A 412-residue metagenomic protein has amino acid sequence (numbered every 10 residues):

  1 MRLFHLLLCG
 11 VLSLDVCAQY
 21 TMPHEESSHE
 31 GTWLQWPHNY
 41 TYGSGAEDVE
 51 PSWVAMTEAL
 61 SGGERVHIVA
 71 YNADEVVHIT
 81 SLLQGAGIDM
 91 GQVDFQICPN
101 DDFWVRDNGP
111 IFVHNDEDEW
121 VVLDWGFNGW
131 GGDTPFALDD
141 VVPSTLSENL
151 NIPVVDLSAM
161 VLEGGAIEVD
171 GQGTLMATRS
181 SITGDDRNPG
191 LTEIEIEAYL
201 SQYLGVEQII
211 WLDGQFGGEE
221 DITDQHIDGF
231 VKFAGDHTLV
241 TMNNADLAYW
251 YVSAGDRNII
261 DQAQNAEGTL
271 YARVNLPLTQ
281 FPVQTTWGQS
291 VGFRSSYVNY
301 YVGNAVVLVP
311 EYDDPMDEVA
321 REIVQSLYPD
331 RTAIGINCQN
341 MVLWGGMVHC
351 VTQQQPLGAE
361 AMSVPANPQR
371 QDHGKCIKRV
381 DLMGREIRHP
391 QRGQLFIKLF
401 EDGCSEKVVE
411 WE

Functional and structural regions predicted by a protein language model:
M1, L395-E412: C-terminal tail/sorting-segment detector
L6, V16-C17: Cleavable N-terminal signal peptides
Q19-E360: The feature marks the mature, well-folded catalytic cores of soluble enzymes
H114, V380, L399-E401: A generic structural motif
G358-I387: Residue-level detector of functionally pivotal "anchor" positions at catalytic/ligand-binding pockets or at interdomain
